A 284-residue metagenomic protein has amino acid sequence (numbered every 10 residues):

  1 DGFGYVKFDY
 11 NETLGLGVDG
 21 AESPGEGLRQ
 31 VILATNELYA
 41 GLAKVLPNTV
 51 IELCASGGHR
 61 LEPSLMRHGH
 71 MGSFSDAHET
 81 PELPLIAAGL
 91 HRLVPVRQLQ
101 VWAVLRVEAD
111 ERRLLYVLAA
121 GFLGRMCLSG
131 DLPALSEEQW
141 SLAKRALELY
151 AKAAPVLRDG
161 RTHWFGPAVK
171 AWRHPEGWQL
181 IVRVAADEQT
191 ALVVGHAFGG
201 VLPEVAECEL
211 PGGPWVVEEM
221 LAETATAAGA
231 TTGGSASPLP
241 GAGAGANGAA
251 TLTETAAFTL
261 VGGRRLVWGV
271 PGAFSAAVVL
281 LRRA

Functional and structural regions predicted by a protein language model:
D1-E111, A134: Active-site neighborhood of glycoside hydrolase catalytic domains
D9, I51, G121, V193 (+1 more regions): Hydrophobic, well-ordered secondary-structure elements that form the walls of internal hydrophobic environments
R106-L118, V184-D187: Structural motif
L118-H163: Catalytic cores of secreted or luminal carbohydrate-active enzymes
K170-G213, V278: Carbohydrate-binding surface patches
P211-A225: Solvent-exposed beta-hairpin/edge-strand motifs
T224-T251: Intrinsically disordered, low-complexity terminal tails and inter-domain linkers enriched for S/T/G/P/D/E
A257-A284: C-terminal beta-strand-rich structural cap/linker in extracellular carbohydrate-active enzymes
